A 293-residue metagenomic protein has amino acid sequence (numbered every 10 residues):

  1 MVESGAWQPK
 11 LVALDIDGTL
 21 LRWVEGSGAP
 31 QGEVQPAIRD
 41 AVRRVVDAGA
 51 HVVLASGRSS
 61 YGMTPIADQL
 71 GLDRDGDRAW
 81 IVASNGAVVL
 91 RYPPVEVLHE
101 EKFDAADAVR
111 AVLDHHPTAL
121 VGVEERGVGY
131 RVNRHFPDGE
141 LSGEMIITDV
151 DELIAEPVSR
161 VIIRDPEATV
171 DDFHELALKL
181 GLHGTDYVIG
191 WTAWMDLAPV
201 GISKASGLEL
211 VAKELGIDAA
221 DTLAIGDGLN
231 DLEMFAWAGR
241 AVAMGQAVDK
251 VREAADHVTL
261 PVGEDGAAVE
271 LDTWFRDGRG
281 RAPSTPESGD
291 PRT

Functional and structural regions predicted by a protein language model:
V2-E3, W7-L11, Q35, A198 (+1 more regions): Mg2+-dependent phosphoryl-transfer enzymes with acidic/Ser/Thr/Gly-rich catalytic loops
G5-G28, L54, F235: Asp-based phosphoryl-transfer active-site loop
V24-V46, A243-G245: Basic, amphipathic juxtamembrane/active-site segments that coordinate anionic phosphate or diphosphate groups
P36-D138, T293: Active-site phosphate-binding/coordination module
R44, A111, L176-K179, K250: Alpha-helical scaffold elements within enzyme catalytic domains, especially in hydrolases
L70, D77, L180-H183, W237-A238 (+1 more regions): Short, structured coil segments at secondary-structure junctions
H99-E101, I146-T148, V258-V262: Short acidic-hydrophobic, aromatic-tinged amphipathic segments that line or gate anion-handling sites
L113-I225, L229-M234: Conserved acidic, metal-coordinating active-site core of Asp-based, Mg2+-dependent phosphoryl-transfer enzymes
